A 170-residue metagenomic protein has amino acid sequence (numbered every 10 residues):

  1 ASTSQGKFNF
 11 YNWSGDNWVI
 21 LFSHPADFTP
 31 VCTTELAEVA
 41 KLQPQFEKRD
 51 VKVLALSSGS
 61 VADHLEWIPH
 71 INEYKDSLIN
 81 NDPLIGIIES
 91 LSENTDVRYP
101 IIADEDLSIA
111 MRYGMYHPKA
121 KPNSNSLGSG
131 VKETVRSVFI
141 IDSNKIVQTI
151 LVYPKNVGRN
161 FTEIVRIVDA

Functional and structural regions predicted by a protein language model:
A1-A170: Chalcogenol-based redox active-site neighborhoods
